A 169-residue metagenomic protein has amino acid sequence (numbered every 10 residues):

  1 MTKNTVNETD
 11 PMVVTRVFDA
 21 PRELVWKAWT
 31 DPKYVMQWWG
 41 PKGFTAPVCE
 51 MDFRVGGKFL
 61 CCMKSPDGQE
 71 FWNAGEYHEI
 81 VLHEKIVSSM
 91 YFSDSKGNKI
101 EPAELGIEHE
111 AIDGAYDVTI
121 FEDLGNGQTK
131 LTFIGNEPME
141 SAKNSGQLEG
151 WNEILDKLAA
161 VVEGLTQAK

Functional and structural regions predicted by a protein language model:
M1-T45: Hydrophobic ligand-binding cavity/cleft-lining segments
V13, K33-W72, E76: Short beta-edge strand/loop motif at the mouth of beta-sheet-based domains
R16, V48-C49, N73-E79, G114-D123: Hydrophobic/aromatic beta-strand elements that line small-molecule binding cavities or substrate pockets in beta-rich
F18, M63-S65, F92, G135-E137: Short beta-strand segments enriched in hydrophobic/aromatic residues within well-folded beta-rich domains
R22-E23, F53-R54, H78-I86, I120-K130: A short, structured loop/turn motif at beta-sheet edges
V25, V35, F59, Y77 (+4 more regions): Hydrophobic pocket/interface hotspot
V48, V161-K169: Short, highly charged C-terminal tails/helix-capping segments
V87-M90, N98-E153: Beta-strand/loop substructures that line and gate deep hydrophobic ligand-binding cavities in soluble
